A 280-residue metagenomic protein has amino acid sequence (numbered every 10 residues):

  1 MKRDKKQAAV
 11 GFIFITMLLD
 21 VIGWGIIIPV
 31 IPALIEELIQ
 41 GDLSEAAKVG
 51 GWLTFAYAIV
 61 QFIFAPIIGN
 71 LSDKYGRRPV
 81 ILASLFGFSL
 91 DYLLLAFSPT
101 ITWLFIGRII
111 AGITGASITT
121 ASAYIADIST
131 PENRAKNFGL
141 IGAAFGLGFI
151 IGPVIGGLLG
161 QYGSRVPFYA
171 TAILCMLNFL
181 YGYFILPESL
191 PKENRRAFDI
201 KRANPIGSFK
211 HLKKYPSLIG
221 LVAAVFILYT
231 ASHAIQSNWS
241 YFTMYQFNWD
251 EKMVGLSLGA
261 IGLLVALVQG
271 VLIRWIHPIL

Functional and structural regions predicted by a protein language model:
K2-Q7, P187-A223: Juxtamembrane intracellular "pre-TM" segments in multi-pass secondary transporters
V30-A47, S237-V254: Short amphipathic helix-loop junctions that connect adjacent transmembrane helices in Major Facilitator Superfamily/SLC
A58-P66, A116, F149-I150, G262-V271: Residue-level signature of mid-helix packing/kink "hotspots" within the transmembrane helices of 12-pass Major
F64-G76, V268-L280: Helix-to-loop junctions at the C-terminal end of transmembrane segments in multipass secondary transporters
G76, F97-P99, N248: Helix-breaking motifs and short loop linkers at transmembrane-helix boundaries and internal kinks in secondary membrane
P79-L94: Structural signature of the two symmetry-related core transmembrane helices
G107-G146: Cytoplasmic helix-loop-helix junction between adjacent transmembrane helices in 12-TM secondary transporters
A144-F184: Helix-loop-helix hairpin linking two adjacent transmembrane segments in secondary transporters
